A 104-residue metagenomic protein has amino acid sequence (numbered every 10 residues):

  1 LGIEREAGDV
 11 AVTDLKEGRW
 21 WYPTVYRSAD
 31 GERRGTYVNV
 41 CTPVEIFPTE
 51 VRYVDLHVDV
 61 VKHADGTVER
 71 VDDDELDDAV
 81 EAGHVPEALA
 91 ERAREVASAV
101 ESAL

Functional and structural regions predicted by a protein language model:
L1-L104: Acidic, polar-rich N-terminal leader regions of halophilic archaeal proteins
